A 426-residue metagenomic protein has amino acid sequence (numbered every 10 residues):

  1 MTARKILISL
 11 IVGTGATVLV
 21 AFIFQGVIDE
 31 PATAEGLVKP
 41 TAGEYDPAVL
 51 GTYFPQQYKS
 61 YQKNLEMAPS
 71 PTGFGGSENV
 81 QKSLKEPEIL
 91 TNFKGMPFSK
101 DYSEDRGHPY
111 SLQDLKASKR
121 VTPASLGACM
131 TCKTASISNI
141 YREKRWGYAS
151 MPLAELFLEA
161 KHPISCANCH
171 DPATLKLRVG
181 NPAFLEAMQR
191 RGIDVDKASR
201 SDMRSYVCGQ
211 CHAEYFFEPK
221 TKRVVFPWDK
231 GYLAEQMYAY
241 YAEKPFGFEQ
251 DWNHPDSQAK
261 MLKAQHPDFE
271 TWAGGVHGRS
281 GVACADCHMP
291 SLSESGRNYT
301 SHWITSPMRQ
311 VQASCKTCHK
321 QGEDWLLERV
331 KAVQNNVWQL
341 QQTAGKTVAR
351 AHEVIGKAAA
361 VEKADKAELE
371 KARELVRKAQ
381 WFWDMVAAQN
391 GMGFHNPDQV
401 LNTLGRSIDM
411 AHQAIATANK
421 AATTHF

Functional and structural regions predicted by a protein language model:
M1-T2: N-terminal secretory signal peptides that target proteins for export/translocation
K5-Q25: Hydrophobic membrane-insertion alpha-helices, especially the h-region of bacterial N-terminal signal peptides
I23-R106, R142-D286, P290-A418: Primarily the internal scaffold of c-type cytochrome electron-transfer domains, especially repeated/multiheme c-type
E104-L126, L158: Long, charge-dense tracts
T122-I140, R145: A cross-kingdom signal targeting lumenal/periplasmic-facing segments of multi-pass membrane and secretory-pathway
T417-F426: Long amphipathic alpha-helical segments
